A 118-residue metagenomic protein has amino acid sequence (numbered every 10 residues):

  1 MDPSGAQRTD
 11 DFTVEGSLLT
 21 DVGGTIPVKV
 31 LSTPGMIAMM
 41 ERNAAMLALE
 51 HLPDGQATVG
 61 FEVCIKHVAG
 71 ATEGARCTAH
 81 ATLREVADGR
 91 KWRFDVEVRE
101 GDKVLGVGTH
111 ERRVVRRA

Functional and structural regions predicted by a protein language model:
M1-S32: Catalytic strand-loop segment that frames the active site of acyl-thioester-processing enzymes
R8-F12, V63-H67, A81, V96 (+1 more regions): A structural signal for short, well-ordered beta-strand segments
V14, T20-G23, H51, A57 (+2 more regions): Short, functionally important structural connectors and interaction interfaces within domains
T33-I37: Short, charged, low-complexity patches
A38-R42, M46: Short, residue-level hotspots on alpha-helical faces of the histone-fold and other alpha-helical interaction modules
A45-T78, L83: Hydrophobic beta-strand-centered segment that forms part of the acyl-chain substrate-binding groove
T72-E73, T82-A118: HotDog/MaoC-like acyl-thioester-processing domains
